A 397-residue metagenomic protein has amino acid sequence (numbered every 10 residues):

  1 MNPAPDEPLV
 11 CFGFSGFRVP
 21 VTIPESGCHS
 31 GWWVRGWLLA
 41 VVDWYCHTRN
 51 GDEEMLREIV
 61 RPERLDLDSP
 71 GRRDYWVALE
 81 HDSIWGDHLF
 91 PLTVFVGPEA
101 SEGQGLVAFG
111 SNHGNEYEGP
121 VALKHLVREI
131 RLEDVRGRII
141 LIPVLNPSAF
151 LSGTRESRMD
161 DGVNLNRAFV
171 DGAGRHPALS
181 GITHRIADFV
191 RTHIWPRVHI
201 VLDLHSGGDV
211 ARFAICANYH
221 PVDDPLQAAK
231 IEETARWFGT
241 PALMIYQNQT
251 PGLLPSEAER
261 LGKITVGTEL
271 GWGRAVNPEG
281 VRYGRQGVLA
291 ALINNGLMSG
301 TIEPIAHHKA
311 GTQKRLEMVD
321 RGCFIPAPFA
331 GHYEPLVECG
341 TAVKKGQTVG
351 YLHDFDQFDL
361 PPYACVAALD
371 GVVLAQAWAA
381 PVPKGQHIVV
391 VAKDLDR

Functional and structural regions predicted by a protein language model:
P8-F12, T22, G27-C28, W32 (+1 more regions): Structured catalytic-domain cores with a bias toward divalent-metal coordination
